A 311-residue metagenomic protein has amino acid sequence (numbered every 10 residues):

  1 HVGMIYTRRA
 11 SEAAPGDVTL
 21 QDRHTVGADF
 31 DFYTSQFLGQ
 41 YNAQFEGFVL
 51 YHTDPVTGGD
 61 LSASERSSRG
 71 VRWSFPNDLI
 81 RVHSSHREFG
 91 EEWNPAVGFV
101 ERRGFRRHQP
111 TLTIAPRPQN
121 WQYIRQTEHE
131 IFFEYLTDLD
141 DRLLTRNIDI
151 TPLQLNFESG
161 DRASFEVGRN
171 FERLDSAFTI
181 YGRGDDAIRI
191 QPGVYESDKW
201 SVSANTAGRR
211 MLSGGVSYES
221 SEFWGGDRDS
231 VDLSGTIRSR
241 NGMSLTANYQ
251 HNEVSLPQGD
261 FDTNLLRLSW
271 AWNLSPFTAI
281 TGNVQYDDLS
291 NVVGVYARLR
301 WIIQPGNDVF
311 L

Functional and structural regions predicted by a protein language model:
H1-Q21: A conserved hydrophobic secondary-structure block that centers on an alpha-helix together with its immediately flanking
D22-H24, G282: Accessory structured domains or lobes within enzymes
Q36-F310: Exposed, low-structure sequence patches enriched in small/polar residues
